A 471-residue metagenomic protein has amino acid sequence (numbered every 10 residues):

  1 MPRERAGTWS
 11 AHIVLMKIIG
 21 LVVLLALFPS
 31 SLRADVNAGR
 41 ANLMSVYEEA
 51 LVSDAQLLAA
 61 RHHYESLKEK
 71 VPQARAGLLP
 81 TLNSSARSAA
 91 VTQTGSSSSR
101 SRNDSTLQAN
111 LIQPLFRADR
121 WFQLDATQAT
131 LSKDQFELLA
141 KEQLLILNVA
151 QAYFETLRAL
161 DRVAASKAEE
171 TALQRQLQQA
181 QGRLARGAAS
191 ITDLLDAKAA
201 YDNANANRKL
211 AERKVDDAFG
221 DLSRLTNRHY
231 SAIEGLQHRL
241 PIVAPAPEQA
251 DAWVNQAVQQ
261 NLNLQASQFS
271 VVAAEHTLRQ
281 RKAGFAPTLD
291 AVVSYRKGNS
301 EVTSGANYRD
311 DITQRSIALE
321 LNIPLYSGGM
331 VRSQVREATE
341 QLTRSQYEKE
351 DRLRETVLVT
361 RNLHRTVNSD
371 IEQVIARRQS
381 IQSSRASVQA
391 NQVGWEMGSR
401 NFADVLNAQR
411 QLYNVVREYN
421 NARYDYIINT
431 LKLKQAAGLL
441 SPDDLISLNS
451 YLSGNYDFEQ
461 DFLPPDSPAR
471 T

Functional and structural regions predicted by a protein language model:
K17-F28: Bacterial N-terminal signal peptides
A34-S85, Q113, Y230, L236-V272 (+3 more regions): Bacterial Sec-pathway N-terminal export signals of envelope proteins
D35, N420-T471: Acidic, low-complexity, intrinsically disordered peripheral segments
G39-N42, T81-K141, Q265-T277, K282-R352 (+2 more regions): Small/polar-residue-enriched beta-strand and adjacent coil segments characteristic of outer-membrane beta-barrel
A59-A74, K141, L145-A165, R175 (+5 more regions): Amphipathic alpha-helical coiled-coil segments
E142-Q256, T366, D370, Q411-V415 (+2 more regions): Periplasmic alpha-helical coiled-coil/stalk elements that build and connect Gram-negative outer-membrane
